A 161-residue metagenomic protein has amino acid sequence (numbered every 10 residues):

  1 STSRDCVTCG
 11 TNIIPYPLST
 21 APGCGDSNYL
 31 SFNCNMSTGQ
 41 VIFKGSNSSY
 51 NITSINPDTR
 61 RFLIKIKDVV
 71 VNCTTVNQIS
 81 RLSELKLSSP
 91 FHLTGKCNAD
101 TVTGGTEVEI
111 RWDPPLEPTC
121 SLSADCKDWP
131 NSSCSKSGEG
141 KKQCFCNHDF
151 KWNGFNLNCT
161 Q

Functional and structural regions predicted by a protein language model:
S1-Q161: Typically disulfide-stabilized, N-glycosylated extracellular/lumenal ectodomains of secreted and cell-surface proteins
